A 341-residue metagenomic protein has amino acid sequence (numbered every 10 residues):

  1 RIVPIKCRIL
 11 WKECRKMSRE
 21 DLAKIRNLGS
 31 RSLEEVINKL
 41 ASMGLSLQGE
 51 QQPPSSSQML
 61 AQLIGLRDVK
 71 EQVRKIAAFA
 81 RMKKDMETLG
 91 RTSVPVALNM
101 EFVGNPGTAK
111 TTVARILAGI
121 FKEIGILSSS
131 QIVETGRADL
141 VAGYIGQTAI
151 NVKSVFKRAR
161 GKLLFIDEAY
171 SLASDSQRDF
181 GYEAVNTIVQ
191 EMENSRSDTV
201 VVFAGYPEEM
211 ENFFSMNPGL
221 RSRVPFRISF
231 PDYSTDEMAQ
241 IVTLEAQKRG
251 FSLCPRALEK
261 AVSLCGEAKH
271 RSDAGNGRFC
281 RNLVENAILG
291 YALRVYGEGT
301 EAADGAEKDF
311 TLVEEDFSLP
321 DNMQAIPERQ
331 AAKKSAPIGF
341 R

Functional and structural regions predicted by a protein language model:
R1-Q51: Compact, charge-rich alpha-helical regulatory domains located at protein termini
P54-K75, A142-G143, D179, F251 (+2 more regions): Dynamic helix-loop-helix/coil hinge segments at AAA+ ATPase domain boundaries and subdomain interfaces
S56-M100, G119: Pre-Walker A (pre-P-loop) alpha-helix and adjacent loop at the N terminus of AAA/AAA+ ATPase modules, a conserved
R91-S130, S154-R158, V224: Walker A/P-loop
I124-S129, E209-S215, R221, F230-A274 (+1 more regions): Conserved C-terminal "switch" segment of AAA+ ATPases
S128-A159: Short glycine-rich substrate-engagement loop in P-loop NTPases that contacts/grips substrate
F165, Y170-S176, V185-P231, K248-R249 (+1 more regions): Canonical AAA+ ATPase core
A292-R341: C-terminal engagement/docking regions of AAA+ P-loop ATPases
